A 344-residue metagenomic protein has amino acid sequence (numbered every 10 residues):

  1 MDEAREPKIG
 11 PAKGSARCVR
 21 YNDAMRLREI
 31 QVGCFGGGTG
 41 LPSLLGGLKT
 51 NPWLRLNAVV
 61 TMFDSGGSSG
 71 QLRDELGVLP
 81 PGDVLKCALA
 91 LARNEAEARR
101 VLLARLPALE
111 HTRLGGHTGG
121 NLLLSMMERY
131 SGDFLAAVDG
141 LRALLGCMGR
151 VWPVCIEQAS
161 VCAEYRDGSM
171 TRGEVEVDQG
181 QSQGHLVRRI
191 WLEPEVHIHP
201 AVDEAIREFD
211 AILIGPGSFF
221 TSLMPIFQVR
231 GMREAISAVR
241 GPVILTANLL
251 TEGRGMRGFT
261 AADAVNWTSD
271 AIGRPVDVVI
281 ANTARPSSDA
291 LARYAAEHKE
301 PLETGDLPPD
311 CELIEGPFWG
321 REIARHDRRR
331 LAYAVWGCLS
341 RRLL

Functional and structural regions predicted by a protein language model:
R20-L79: Gly/lys/ser-thr-rich phosphate-binding loops in alpha/beta enzymes that coordinate phosphoanhydride or phosphate groups
W53-L54, V239-V243, C311: A short helix->loop->beta-strand "cap" motif at the edges of active sites that frequently abuts
N57-M62, P242-L249, V278-T283: Short internal beta-strands
T61-G184, A334-G337: Electropositive, gly/pro-rich neighborhoods at or near active sites that engage anionic ligands
F209: An anion/phosphate-binding loop that grips the pyrophosphate of nucleotide cofactors and donors
F219-V229, D289-H298: Glycine/threonine-rich flexible loop motifs
I226-R233, F259-A264: Charged helix-capping and loop-helix junction motifs
G258-L344: C-terminal functional extensions of proteins
